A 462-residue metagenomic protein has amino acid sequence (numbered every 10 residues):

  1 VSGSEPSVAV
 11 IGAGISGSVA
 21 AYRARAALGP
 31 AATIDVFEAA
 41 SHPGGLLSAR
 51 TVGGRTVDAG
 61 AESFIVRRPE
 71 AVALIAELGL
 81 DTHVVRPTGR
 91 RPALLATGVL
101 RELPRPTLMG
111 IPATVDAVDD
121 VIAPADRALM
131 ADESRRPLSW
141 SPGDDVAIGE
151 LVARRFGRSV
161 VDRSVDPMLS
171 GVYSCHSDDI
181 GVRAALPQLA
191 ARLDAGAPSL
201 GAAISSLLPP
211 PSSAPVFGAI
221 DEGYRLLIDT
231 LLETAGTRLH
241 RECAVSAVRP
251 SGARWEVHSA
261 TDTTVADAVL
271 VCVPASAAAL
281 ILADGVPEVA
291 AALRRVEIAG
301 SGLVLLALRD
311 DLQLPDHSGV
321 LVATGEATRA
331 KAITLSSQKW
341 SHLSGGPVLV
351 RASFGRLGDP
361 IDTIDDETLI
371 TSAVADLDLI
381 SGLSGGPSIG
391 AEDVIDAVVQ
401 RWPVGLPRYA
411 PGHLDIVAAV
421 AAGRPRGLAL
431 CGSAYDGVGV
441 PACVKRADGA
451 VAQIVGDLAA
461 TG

Functional and structural regions predicted by a protein language model:
S2-S16: Beta1/beta-strand and adjacent pyrophosphate-binding region of the FAD-binding site in flavoprotein oxidoreductases
G3-P6, L46-A49, P104-P112, I333-G462: Conserved flavin/dinucleotide-binding core of flavoenzymes
S16, H42, S276: Conserved Rossmann-like nucleotide-cofactor binding loop
R25-V52: Glycine-rich FAD pyrophosphate-binding loop
G53-S139: Dinucleotide-binding Rossmann-like beta1-alpha1 core, especially the glycine-rich loop that anchors the ADP
R67, R154, C272-V273: Short, well-ordered coil/turn residues at beta-beta hairpins and beta-strand->alpha-helix junctions within
L129-A247: Active-site/ligand-binding neighborhood in enzyme catalytic cores
S246-T363, E367, I380, A419: Mid-domain catalytic core of redox enzymes that form a hydrophobic substrate pocket/lid adjacent to a catalytic redox
